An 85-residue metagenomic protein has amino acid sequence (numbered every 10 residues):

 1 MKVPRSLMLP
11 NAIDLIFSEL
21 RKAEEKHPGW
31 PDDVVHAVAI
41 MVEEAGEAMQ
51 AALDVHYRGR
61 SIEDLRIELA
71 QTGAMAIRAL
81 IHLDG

Functional and structural regions predicted by a protein language model:
M1-G85: Flexible "arm" and connector segments at domain edges
